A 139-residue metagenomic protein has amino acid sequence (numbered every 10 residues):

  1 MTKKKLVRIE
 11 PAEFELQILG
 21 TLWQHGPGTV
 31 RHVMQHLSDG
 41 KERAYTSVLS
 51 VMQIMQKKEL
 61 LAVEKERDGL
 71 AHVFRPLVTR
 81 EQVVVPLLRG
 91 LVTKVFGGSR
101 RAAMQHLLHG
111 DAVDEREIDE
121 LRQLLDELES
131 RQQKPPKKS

Functional and structural regions predicted by a protein language model:
M1-R8, P86-R89: Short, Lys/Arg-enriched N-terminal segment that forms or immediately precedes the first helix of a structured domain
I9-F14, E66-P86: Short, cationic-aromatic polyanion-contact patches
E13-T21, H32: Pre-recognition alpha-helix immediately N-terminal to the DNA-recognition helix within helix-turn-helix or winged-helix
L22-G26: Short helix-to-turn junction characteristic of helix-turn-helix DNA-binding domains, especially the helix
G28-L37: Short acidic, hydrophobic short linear motifs in intrinsically disordered regions
L49-Q53: Short, hydrophobic-biased segments on the C-terminal half of alpha helices that form "recognition helices"
E59: Glycine-centered, phosphate/nucleic-acid-interacting loop/turn motifs that mediate DNA/RNA or nucleotide
H109-S139: C-terminal regulatory/oligomerization modules of transcriptional regulators
